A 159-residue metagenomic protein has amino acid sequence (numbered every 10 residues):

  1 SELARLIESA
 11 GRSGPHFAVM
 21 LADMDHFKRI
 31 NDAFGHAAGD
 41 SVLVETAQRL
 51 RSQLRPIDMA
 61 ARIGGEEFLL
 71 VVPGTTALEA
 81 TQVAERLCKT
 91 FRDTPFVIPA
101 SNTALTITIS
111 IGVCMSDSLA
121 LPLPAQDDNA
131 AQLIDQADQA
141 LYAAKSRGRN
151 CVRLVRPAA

Functional and structural regions predicted by a protein language model:
S1-F34, A61: Active-site-proximal structural segments of metal-dependent nucleotidyl cyclase/transferase enzymes
E2, A38-M59, E67, V71 (+2 more regions): Active-site-proximal alpha-helical element of nucleotidyl cyclase-like catalytic domains and analogous helices
S9, S52-I57, K89-N102, D117 (+1 more regions): Short catalytic/binding micro-motifs of nucleotide second-messenger systems
F27, T46, A60-I63, F68 (+2 more regions): Hydrophobic framework residues that shape the active-site pocket of cyclic nucleotide turnover catalytic cores
D32, V72-T75, R92, S116-D117 (+1 more regions): Residue-level recognition of strand-loop junctions within catalytic nucleotide-signaling folds
A47-Q48, E79-V97, Q136-D138: Alpha-helical scaffold within the catalytic cores of cyclic-nucleotide enzymes
R62, F91-S110, C114, P124: Catalytic core regions of nucleotide second-messenger enzymes
T81, S116-A159: Catalytic-core segments of nucleotide cyclases and related cyclic-nucleotide turnover enzymes
